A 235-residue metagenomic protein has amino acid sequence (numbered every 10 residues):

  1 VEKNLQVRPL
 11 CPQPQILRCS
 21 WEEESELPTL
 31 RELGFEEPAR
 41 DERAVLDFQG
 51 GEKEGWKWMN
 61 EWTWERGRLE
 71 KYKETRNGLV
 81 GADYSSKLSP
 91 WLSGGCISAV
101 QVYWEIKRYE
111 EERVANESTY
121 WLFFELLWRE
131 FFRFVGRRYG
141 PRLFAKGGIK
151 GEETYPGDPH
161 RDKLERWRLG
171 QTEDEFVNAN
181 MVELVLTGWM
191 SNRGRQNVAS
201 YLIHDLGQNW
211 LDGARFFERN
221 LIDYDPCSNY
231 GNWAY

Functional and structural regions predicted by a protein language model:
V1-G151: Glycine/tryptophan-enriched, flexible segments
Y84-Y235: Active-site-proximal binding-pocket segments
